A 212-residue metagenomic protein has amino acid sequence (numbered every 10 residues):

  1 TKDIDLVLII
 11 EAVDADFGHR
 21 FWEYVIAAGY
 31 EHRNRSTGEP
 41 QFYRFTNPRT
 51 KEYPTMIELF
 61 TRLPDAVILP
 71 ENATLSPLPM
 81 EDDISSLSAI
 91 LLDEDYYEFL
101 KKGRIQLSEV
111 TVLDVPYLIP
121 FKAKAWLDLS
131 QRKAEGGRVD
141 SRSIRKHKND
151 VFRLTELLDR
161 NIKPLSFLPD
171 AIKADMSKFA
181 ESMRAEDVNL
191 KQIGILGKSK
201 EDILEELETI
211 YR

Functional and structural regions predicted by a protein language model:
T1-R212: Compositionally biased terminal segments of proteins
